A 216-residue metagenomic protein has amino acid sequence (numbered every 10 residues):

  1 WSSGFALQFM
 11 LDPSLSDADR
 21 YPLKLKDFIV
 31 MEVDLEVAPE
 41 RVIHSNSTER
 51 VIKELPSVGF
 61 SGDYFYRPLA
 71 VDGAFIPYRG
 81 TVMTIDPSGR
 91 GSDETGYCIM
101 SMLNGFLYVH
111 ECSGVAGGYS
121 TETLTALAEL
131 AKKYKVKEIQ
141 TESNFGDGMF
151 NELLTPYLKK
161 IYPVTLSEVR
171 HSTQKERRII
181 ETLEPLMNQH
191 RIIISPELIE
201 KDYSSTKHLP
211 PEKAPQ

Functional and structural regions predicted by a protein language model:
W1-V169, S195, K201-Q216: RNase H-like, metal-dependent nuclease domains and their acidic two-metal-ion catalytic environment used
Y134, L186-I193: Hydrophobic alpha-helical segments
K160-Q189: Conserved beta-strand -> loop -> alpha-helix junction used to position metal-binding or nucleic-acid-contacting
